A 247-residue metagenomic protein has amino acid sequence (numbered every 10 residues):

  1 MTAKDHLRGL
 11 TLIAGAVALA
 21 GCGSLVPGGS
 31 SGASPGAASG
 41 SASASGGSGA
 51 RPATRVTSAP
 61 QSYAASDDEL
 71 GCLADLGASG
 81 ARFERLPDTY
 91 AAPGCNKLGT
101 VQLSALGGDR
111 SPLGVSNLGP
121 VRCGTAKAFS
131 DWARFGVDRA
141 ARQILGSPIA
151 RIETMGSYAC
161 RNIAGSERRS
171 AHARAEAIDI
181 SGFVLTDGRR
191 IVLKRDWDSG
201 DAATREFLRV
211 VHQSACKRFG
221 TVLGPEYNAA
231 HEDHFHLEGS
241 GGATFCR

Functional and structural regions predicted by a protein language model:
T2-T11: Bacterial N-terminal signal peptides that target proteins for export
L12-A16: Hydrophobic helical h-region of N-terminal Sec-dependent signal peptides in bacterial secretory/periplasmic proteins
A18-G21: C-terminal motif of bacterial Sec signal peptides marking the signal peptidase cleavage site
G23-V26: Bacterial signal peptide processing site
S30-A64: Post-signal peptide N-terminal segment of mature Sec-exported envelope proteins
T54, L98, Q102-S104, K127 (+3 more regions): Catalytic cores and adjacent binding grooves of peptidoglycan-active enzymes
A64-I152: Active-site acidic/histidine clusters and adjacent loop/turn architecture that either coordinate catalytic ions
Q143-A175: Active-site-adjacent substructure of cysteine-protease-like catalytic cores
